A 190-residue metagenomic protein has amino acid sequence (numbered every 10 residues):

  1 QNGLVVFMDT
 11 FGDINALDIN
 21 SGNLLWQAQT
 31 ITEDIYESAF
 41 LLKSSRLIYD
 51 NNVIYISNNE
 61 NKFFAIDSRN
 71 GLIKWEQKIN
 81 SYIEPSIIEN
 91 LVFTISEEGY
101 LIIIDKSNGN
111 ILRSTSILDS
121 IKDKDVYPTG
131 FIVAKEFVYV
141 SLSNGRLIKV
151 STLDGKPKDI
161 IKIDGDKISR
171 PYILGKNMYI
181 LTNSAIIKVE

Functional and structural regions predicted by a protein language model:
Q1-N2, N23-N51, L72-E89, L112-I132 (+1 more regions): Extracytoplasmic beta-rich repeat domains
D9-T10, N51, N58-N59, S96-E97 (+3 more regions): Structural signature of WD-repeat beta-propellers
I19-G22, D67-N70, D105-G109, S151-G155 (+1 more regions): Short loop/turn segments that connect beta-strands within beta-propeller blades
T94-I103, N110, S114-V150: Loop/turn-rich, solvent-exposed surfaces of beta-rich toroidal or solenoidal domains
E136-F137, L142-A185, E190: C-terminal closing repeat unit and adjoining cap/tail of repeat-based domains
